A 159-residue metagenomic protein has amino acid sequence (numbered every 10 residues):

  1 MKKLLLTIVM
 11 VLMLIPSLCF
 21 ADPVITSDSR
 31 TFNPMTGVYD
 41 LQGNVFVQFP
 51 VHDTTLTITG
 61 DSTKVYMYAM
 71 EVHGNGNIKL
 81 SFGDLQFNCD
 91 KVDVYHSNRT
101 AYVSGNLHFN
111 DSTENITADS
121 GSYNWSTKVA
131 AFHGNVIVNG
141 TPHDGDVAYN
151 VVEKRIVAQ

Functional and structural regions predicted by a protein language model:
M1-L4: Positively charged n-region of N-terminal signal peptides that target proteins for export
T7-S17: Bacterial N-terminal signal peptides
F20-Q159: N-terminal amphipathic/hydrophobic interface segments
